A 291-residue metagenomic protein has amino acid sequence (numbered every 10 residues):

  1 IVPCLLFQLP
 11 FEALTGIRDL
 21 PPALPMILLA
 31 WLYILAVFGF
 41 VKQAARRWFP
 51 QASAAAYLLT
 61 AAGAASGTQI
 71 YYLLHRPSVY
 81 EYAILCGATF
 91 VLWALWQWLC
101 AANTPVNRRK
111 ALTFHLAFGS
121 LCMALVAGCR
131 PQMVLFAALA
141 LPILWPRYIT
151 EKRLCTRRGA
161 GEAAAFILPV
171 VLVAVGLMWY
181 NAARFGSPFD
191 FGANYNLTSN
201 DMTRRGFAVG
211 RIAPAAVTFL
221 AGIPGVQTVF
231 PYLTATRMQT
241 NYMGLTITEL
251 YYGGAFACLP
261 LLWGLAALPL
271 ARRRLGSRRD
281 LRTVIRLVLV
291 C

Functional and structural regions predicted by a protein language model:
I1-C291: Membrane-proximal envelope and lipid/glycan-remodeling enzymes
